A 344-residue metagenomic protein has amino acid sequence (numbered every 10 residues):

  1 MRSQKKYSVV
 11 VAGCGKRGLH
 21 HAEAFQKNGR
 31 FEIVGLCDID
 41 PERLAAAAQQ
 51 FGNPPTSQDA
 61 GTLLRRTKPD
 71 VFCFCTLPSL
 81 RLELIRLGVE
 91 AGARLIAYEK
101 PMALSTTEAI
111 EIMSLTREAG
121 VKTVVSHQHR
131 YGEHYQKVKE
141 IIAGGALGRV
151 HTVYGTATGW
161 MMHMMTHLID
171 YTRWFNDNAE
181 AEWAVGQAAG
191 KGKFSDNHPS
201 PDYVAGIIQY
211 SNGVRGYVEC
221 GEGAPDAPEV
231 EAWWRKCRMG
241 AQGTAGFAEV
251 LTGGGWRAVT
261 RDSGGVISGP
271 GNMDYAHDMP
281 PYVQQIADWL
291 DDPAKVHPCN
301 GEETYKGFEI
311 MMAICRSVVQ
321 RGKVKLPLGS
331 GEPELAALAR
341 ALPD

Functional and structural regions predicted by a protein language model:
M1-F51: N-terminal Rossmann-like dinucleotide-binding module
S3, H167-A258, N272, P280-H297 (+2 more regions): Contiguous beta-strand/loop segments that form the cofactor/metal-binding neighborhood of enzyme cores
K6-S8, R149-T152, R215: Residues that mark the start of a beta-strand
G15, H21, F51-L115: Beta-loop-alpha module in the N-terminal Rossmann-like domain of NAD(P)-dependent dehydrogenases, especially those
E32-G35, I267-N272, W289-Y305: Glycine- and charged-residue-rich phosphate/anionic-cofactor binding loop of Rossmann-like
L44, L84, I112, V138 (+1 more regions): Aromatic/hydrophobic pocket-lining residues that form π-stacking "cages" and hydrophobic walls in ligand
V71, Y98, M102-T166: A contiguous active-site-proximal alpha/beta segment in oxidoreductase catalytic domains
